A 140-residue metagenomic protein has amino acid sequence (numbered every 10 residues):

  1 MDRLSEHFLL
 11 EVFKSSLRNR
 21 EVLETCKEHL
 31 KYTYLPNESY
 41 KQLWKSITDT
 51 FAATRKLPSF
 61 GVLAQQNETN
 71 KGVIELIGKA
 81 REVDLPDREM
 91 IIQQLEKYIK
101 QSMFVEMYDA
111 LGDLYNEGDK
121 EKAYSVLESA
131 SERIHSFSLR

Functional and structural regions predicted by a protein language model:
M1-Y98: Noncatalytic partner-interaction/assembly domains of nucleic-acid and motor enzyme complexes, especially the accessory
E82-R140: Interdomain "pre-motor" coupling segment immediately N-terminal to P-loop NTPase/helicase cores
